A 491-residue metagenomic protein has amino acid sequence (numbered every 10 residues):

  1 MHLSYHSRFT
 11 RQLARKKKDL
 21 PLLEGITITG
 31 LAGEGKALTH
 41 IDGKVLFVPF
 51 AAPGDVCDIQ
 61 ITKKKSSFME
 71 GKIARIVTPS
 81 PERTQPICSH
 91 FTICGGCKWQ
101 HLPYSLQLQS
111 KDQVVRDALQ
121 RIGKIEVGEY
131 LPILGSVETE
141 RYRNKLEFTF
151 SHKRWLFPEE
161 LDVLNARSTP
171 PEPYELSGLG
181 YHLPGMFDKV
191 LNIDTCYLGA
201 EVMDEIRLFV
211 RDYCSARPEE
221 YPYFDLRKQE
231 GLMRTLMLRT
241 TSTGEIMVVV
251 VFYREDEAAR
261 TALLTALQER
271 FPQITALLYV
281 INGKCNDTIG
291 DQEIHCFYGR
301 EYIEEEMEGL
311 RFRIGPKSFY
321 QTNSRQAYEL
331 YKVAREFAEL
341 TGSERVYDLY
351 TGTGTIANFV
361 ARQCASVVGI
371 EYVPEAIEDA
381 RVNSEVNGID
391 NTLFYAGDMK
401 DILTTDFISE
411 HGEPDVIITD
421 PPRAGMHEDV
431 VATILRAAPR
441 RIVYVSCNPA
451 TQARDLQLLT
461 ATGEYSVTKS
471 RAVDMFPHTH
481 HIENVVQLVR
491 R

Functional and structural regions predicted by a protein language model:
M1-P86, H90, L393-F394: Terminal RNA-binding accessory module
H2-G25, G33, E255-R491: Rossmann-like S-adenosyl-L-methionine
A37-D42, L179-L183, V251, A380: Short, acidic/hydrophobic/Gly-rich beta-strand patch recurrent on exposed beta strands that often constitutes part
R75-P86, G95-P222: Extended interfacial segments that mediate partner engagement and assembly in macromolecular machines
L131-E138, F224-R227, R234-T235, R471-M475: Short, solvent-exposed loop/turn elements at beta->coil junctions and helix N-caps that rim active or binding pockets
Q229-T243: Short edge beta-strands and adjacent turn/loop segments
L238, G244-Y253, R311-G315: Short, aliphatic-rich beta-strand segments
